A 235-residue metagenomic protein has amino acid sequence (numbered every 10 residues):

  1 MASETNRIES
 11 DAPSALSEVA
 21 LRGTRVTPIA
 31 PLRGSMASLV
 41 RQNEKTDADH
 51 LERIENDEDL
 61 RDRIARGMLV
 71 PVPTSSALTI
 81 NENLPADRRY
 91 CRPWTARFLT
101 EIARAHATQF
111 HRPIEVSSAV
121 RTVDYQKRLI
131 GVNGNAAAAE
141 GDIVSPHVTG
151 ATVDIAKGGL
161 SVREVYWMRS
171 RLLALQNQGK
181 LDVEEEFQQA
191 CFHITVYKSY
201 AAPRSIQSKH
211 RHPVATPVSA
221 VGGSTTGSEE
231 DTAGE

Functional and structural regions predicted by a protein language model:
M1-L99, A174, E186-Q189, T195-V221: Extracytoplasmic cell-surface/polysaccharide-interacting catalytic and binding patches
T5-D11, A15, A136-E235: Catalytic cores and adjacent binding grooves of peptidoglycan-active enzymes
E52, S117, D182-E184: Short, surface-exposed helix-loop/turn micro-motifs enriched in polar/charged residues
T74-T79, R112-A119, T152-G159: A broad, low-specificity signal for short, low-complexity segments enriched in glycine/proline and polar/charged
A86-D87, L99-A105, A139-G141: Short secondary-structure capping micro-motifs at structural edges
C91-F98, I102, Y125, E164-R171: Stable alpha-helical elements in mature extracytoplasmic
A103, A107-N133: Extended, low-complexity, intrinsically disordered C-terminal regulatory tails of eukaryotic serine/threonine kinases
